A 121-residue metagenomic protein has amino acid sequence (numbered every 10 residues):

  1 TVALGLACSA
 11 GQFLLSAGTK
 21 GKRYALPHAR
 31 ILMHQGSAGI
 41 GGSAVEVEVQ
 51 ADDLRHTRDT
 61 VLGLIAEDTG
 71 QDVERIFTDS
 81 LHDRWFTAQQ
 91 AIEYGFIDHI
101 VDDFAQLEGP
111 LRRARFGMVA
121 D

Functional and structural regions predicted by a protein language model:
T1-A10, S16-D121: N-terminal organellar transit peptides
